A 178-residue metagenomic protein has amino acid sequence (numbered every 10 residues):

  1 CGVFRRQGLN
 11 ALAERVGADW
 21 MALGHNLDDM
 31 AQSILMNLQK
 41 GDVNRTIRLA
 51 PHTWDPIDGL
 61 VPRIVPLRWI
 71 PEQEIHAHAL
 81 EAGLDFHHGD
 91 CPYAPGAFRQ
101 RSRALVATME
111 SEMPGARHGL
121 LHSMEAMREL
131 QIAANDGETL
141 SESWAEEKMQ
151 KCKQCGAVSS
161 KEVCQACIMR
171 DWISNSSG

Functional and structural regions predicted by a protein language model:
G2-E74, L120, K161, I168-S176: Active-site adenylate/phosphate-handling loop in enzymes that bind or generate adenylated species
D28, I70-H122, N175: Mid-to-C-terminal catalytic subdomains of enzymes that bind/position adenosyl phosphate moieties or nucleic-acid
R101-L105, Q150, V158: Short, surface-exposed amphipathic charged segments that create phosphate/polyanion-binding patches used for binding
E125: Glycine-rich phosphate/ribose-binding loops and adjacent secondary-structure elements that form binding surfaces
E129-K148, Q154-S159: Short, flexible, mixed-charge glycine/proline-rich loop motifs that serve as phosphate/nucleic-acid-contacting
C152-C155, C164-C167: Short cysteine-rich clusters marking metal-coordination/redox-active sites
